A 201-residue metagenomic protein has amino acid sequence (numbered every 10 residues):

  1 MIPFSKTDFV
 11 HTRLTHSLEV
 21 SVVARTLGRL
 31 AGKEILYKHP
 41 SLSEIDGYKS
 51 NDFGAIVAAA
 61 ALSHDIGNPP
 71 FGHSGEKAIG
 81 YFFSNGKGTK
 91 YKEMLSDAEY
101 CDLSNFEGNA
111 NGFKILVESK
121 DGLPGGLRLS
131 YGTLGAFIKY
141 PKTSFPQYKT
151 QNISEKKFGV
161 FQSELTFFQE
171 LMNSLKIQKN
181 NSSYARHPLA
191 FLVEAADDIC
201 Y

Functional and structural regions predicted by a protein language model:
M1, T7, L18, V22-V23 (+2 more regions): Sequence-structural signature of the catalytic-core scaffold of metal-dependent phosphohydrolases that act on
H11-T15: Low-complexity, highly charged intrinsically disordered N-terminal segments that act as targeting/localization
